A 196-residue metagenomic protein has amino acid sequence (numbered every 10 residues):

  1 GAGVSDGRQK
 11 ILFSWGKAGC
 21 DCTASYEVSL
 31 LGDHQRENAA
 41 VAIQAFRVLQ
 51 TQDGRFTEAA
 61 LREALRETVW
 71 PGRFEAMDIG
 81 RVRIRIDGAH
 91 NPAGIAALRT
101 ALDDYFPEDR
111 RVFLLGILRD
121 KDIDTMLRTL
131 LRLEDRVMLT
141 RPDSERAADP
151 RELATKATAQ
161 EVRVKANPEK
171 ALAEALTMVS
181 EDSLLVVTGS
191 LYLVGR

Functional and structural regions predicted by a protein language model:
G1-V4: Short amphipathic beta-strand and strand-loop transition segments with alternating hydrophobic
D6-L12, G16, R83-I86, P92 (+1 more regions): C-terminal helical cap/extension that packs against the catalytic core of soluble nucleotide-cofactor enzymes
S14-R136: Nucleotide phosphate-binding/pyrophosphate-handling subdomain across enzymes that bind or process nucleotide phosphates
S190: Active-site-proximal loop/hinge segments that shape catalytic or ion-binding/gating pockets
L193-G195: Short, active-site-adjacent cap segments at secondary-structure transitions
